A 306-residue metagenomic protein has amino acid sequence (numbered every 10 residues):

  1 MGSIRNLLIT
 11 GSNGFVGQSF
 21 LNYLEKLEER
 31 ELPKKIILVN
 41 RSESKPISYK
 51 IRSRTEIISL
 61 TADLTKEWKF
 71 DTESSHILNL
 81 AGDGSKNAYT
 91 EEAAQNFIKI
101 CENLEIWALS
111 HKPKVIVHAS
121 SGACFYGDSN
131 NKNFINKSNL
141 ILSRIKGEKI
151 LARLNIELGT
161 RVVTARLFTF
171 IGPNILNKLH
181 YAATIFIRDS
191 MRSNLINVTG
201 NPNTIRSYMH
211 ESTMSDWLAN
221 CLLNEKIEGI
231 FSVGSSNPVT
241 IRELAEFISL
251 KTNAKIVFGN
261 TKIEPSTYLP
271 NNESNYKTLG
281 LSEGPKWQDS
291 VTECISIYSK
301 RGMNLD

Functional and structural regions predicted by a protein language model:
G2-R30: N-terminal Rossmann NAD(P)H-binding glycine-rich loop of SDR-like oxidoreductase domains
T10, V39, I77-A81, I116-G122 (+1 more regions): SDR active-site strand-loop-helix element
I58-K99, D128: NAD(P)H-binding glycine-rich loop region in Rossmannoid oxidoreductase-like domains and their noncatalytic homologs
A94-Q95, N136-E148, L176, H180-T184 (+2 more regions): Short-chain dehydrogenase/reductase
E102-N139: Conserved Rossmann-fold NAD(P)-dependent oxidoreductase catalytic core, especially the SDR/UDP-sugar
S121, E148-N174: Conserved beta-loop-beta element that borders a ligand/cofactor-binding pocket
V162, L167-F170, I185-M209: A conserved pocket-lining segment of Rossmann-fold NAD(P)-dependent short-chain dehydrogenase/reductase
N194, T199-D306: C-terminal substrate-binding subdomain of Rossmann-fold SDR/epimerase-dehydratase oxidoreductases
